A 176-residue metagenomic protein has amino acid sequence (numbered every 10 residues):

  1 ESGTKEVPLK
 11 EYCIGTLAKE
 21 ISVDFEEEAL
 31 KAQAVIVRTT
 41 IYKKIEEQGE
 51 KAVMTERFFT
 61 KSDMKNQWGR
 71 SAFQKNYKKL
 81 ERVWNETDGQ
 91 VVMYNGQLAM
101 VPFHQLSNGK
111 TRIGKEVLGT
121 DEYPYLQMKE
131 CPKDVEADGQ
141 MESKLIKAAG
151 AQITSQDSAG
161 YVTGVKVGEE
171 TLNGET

Functional and structural regions predicted by a protein language model:
E1-T176: Conserved, single-site charged/polar hotspot
